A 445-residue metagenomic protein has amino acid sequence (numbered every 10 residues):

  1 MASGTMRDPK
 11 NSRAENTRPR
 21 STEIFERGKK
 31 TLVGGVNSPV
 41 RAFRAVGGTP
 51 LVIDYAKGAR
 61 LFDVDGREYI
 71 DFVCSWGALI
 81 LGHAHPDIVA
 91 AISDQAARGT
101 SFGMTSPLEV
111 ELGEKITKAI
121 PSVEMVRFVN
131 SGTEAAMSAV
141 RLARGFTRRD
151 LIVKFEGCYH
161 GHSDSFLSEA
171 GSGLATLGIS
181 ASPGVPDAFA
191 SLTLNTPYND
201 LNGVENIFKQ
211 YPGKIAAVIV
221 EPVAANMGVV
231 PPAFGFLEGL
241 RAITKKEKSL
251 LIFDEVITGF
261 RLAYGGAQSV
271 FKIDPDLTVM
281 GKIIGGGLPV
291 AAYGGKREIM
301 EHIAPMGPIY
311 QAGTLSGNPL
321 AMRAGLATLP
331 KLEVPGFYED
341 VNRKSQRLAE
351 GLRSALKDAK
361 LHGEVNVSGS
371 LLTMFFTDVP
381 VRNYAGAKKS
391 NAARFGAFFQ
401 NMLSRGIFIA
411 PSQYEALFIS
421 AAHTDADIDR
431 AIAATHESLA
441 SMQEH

Functional and structural regions predicted by a protein language model:
G4-H445: Conserved N-terminal phosphate-binding loop of PLP-dependent enzymes in the Aspartate aminotransferase
